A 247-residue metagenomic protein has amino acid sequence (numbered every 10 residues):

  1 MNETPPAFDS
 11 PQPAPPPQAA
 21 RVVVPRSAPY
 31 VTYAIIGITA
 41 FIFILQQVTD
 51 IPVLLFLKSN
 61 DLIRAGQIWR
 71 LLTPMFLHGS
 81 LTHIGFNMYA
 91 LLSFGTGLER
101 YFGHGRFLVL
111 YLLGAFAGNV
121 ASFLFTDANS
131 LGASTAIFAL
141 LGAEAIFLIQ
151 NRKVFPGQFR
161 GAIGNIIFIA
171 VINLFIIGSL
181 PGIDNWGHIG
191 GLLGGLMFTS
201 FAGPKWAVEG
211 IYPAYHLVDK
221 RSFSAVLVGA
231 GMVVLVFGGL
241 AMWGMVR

Functional and structural regions predicted by a protein language model:
N2-R247: A detector for small-residue-rich transmembrane helices and their helix-helix packing motifs
